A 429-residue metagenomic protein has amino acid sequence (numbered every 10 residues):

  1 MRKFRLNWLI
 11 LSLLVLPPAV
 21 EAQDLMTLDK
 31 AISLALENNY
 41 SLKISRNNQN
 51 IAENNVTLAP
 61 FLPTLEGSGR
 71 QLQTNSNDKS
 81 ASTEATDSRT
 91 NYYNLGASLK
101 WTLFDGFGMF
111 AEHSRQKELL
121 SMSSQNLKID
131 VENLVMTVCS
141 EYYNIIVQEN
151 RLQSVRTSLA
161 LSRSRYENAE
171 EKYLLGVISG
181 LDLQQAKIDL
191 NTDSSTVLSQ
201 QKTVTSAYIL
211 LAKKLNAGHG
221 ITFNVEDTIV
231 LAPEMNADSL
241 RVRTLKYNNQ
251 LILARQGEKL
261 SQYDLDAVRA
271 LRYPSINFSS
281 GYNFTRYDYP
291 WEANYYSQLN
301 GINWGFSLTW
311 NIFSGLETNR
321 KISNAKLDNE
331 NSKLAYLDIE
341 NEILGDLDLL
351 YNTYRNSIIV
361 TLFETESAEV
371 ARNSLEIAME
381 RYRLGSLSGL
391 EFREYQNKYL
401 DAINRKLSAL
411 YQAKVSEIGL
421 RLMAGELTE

Functional and structural regions predicted by a protein language model:
M1-L28, T428-E429: Bacterial Sec-dependent N-terminal signal peptides
A22-Q71, S76, H219-Q262, N311 (+2 more regions): Bacterial Sec-pathway N-terminal export signals of envelope proteins
K43-N47, P60, R89, L103-V131 (+9 more regions): Sec/SRP-type N-terminal targeting helices
N47, T192-A217, E366-E426: Short segments within alpha-helical structural elements
S68-W101, E226-P233, D266, S279-S314 (+1 more regions): Small/polar, glycine/serine/threonine/aspartate-rich low-complexity segments that form flexible
N133-L245, L350-T353, S357, Y399: Periplasmic alpha-helical coiled-coil/stalk elements that build and connect Gram-negative outer-membrane
